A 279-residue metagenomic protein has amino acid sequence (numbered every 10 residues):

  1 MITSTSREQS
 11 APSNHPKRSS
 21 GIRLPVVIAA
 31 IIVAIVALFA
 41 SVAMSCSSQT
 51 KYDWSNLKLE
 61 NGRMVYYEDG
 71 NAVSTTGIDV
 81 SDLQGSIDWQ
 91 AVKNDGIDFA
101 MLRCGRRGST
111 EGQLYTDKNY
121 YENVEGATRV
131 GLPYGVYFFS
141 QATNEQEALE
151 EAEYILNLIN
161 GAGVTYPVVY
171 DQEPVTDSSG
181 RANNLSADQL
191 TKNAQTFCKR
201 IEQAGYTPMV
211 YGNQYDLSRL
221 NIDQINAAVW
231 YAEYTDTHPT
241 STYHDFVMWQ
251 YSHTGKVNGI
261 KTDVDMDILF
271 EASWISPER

Functional and structural regions predicted by a protein language model:
M1-I22: N-terminal Lys/Arg-rich, disordered targeting/topogenic segments
H15-I35: N-terminal Sec-pathway targeting helices
F39-K58: Sec-dependent signal peptide cleavage junction
Y52-Q90, Q224-R279: Functionally critical loop-and-helix segments that line ligand-binding/catalytic clefts of soluble enzyme domains
G70-T196, E202-A204: Substrate-binding cleft of extracellular glycoside hydrolase catalytic domains
Y134, T207-M209, V229: Hydrophobic anchor at the start of a short beta-strand that flanks the dinucleotide cofactor-binding loop
A152-N160, N221-W230: Short, electropositive alpha-helical surface patch
I201-S218: Aromatic-lined carbohydrate-recognition surfaces of secreted/lumenal glycan-active proteins
